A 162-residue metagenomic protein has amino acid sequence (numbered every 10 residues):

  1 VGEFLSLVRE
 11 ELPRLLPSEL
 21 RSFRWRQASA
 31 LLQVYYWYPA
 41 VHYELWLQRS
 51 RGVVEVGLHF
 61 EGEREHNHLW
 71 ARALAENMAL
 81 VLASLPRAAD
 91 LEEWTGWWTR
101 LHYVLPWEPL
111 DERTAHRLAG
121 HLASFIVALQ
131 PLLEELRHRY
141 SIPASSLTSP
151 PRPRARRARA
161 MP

Functional and structural regions predicted by a protein language model:
V1-P13, A73-A88, P106-A144: Ampiphathic alpha-helical segments that act as solvent-exposed interaction surfaces
V1-W98: Polyanion-binding interface signature
L12, L16, L85, L105 (+2 more regions): Intrinsic-disorder/low-complexity coil detector
R24-R26, A115, R154: Generic signature of intrinsically disordered, low-complexity, basic-rich segments and short cationic peptides
H42, H59, H66-H68, H102 (+3 more regions): Histidine (H) residue identity feature
W97-P106: A generic structural motif
T99-R100, L136-P162: Short, highly charged C-terminal tails/helix-capping segments
